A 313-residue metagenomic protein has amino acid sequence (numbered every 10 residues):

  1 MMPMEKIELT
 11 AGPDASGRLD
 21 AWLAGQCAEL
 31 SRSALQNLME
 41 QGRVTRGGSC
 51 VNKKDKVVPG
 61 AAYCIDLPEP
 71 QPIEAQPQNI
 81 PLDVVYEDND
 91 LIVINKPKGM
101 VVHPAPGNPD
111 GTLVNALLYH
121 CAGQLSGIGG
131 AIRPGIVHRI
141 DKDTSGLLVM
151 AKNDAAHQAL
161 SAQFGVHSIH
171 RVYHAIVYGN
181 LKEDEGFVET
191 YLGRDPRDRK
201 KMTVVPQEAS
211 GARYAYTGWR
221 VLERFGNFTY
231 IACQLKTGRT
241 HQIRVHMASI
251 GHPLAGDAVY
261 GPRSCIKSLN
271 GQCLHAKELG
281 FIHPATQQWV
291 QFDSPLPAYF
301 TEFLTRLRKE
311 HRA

Functional and structural regions predicted by a protein language model:
M2-A313: RNA pseudouridine synthases
